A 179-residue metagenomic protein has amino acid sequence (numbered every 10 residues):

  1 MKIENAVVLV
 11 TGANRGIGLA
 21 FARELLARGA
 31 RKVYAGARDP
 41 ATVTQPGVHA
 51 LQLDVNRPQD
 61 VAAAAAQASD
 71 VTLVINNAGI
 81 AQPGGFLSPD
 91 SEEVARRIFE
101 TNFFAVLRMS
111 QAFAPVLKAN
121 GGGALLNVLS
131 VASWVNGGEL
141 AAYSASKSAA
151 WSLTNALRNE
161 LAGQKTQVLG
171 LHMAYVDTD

Functional and structural regions predicted by a protein language model:
N14, A22: N-terminal Rossmann NAD(P)H-binding glycine-rich loop of SDR-like oxidoreductase domains
P46-Q59: Rossmann-fold cofactor-recognition segment
A50, A95-F99: A hydrophobic alpha-helix adjacent to the NAD(P)-binding/active-site core of NAD(P)-dependent oxidoreductases, strongly
A81-R96, E139-A142: Conserved mid-core segment of classical short-chain dehydrogenase/reductases
S110, S146: Active-site helix of classical SDR
S130: Residue(s) in the substrate-gating loop at a strand-loop-helix junction that position the organic substrate next
N136-S144, A156: Active-site loop-to-helix junction immediately N-terminal to the catalytic Tyr of the SDR YXXXK motif in Rossmann-fold
